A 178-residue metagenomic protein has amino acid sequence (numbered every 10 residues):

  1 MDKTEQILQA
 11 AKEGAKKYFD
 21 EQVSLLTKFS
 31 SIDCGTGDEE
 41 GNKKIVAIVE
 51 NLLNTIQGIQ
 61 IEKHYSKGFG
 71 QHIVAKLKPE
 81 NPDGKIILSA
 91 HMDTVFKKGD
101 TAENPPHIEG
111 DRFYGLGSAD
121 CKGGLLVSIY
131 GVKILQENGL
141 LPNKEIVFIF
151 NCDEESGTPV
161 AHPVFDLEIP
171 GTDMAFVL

Functional and structural regions predicted by a protein language model:
D2-L116, E137, P142: Acidic/His- and Gly-rich active-site-bordering loop/insert found across diverse amide/peptide-bond hydrolases
C121-L178: Acidic/histidine-rich catalytic neighborhood of metal-dependent amide-processing enzymes
